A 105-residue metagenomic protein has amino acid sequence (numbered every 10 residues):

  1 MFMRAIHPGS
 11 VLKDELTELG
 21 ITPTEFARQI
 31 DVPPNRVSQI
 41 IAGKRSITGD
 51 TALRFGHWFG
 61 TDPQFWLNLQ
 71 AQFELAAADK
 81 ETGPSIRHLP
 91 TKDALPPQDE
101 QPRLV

Functional and structural regions predicted by a protein language model:
M1-I21, R103: A short, Lys/Arg-rich alpha-helix, primarily the initiator
L16, A27, G56: The alpha-helix within a helix-turn-helix
I21-Q39: Short alpha-helical DNA-recognition segment
P33, K44, F59, Q70-F73: The DNA-recognition helices of helix-turn-helix-type DNA-binding domains
K44-H57: Short, basic-rich loop-to-helix N-cap that marks the start of a DNA-contacting helix
L67-V105: Short, charged recognition helix plus adjacent turn of helix-turn-helix-like nucleic-acid-binding domains
